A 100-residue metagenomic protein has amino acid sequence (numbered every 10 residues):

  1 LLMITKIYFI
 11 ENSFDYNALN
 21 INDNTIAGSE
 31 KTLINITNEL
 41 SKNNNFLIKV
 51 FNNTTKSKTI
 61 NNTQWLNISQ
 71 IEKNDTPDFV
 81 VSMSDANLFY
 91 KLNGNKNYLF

Functional and structural regions predicted by a protein language model:
L1-L2, W65: Terminal export signals
L2-N52: N-terminal subdomain of nucleotide-sugar transferases
F51-F100: Extended catalytic core of nucleotide-activated donor transferases of GT-like folds
